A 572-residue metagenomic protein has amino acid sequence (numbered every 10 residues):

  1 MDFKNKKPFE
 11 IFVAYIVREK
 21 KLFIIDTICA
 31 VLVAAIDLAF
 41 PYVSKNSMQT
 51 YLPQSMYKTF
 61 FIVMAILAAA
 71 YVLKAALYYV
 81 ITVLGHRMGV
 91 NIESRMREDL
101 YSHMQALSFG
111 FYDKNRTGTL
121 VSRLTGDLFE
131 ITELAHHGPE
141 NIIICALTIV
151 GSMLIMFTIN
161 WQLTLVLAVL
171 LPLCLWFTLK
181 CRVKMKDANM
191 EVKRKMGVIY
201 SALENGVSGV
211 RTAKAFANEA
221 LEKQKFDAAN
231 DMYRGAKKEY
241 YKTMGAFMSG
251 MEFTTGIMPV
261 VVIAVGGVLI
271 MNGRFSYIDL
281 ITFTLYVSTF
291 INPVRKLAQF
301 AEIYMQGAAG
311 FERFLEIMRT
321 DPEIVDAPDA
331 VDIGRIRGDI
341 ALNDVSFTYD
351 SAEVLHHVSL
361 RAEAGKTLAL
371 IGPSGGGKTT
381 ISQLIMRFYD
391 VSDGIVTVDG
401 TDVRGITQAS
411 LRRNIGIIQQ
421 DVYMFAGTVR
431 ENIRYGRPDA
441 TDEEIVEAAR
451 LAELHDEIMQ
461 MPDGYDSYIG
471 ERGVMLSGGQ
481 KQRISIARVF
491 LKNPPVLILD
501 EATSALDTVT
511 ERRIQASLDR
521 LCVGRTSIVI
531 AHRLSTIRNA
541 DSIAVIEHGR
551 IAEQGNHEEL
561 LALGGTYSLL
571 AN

Functional and structural regions predicted by a protein language model:
P8, I16, I81, G85-G89 (+2 more regions): Juxtamembrane loop-to-helix connectors within ABC transporter transmembrane domains
V13, K20-K21, F109-G110, G126-A135 (+10 more regions): An intracellular "coupling" helix at the cytosolic face of ABC transporter transmembrane type-1 domains
V17, F23-V80, L84, F157-Q162 (+1 more regions): Transmembrane helix-loop-helix hairpins at lipid-water interfaces of multipass membrane proteins, especially the type-1
V17, I28, L32, I36-F40 (+3 more regions): Hydrophobic alpha-helical transmembrane segments of ABC transporter permease domains
P53-V63, I155-V169, T243-E312, I317-M318: Helix-loop-helix
M104, F226, F314, L342-D344: Conserved catalytic Walker-motif region of ABC-type ATPase nucleotide-binding domains
D326, I333-N572: ABC-type nucleotide-binding domain
